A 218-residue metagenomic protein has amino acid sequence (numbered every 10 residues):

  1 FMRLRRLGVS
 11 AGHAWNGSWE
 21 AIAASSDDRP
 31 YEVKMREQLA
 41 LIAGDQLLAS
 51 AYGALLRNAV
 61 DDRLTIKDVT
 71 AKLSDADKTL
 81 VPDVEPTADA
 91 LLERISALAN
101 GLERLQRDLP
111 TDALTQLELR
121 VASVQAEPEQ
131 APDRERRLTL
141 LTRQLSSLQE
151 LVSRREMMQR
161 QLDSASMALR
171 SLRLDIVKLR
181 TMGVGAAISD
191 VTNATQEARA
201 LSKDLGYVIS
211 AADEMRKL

Functional and structural regions predicted by a protein language model:
M2-P128: Membrane-proximal, non-transmembrane interface segments of integral membrane proteins
Q125-L218: Long amphipathic all-alpha helical oligomerization modules
